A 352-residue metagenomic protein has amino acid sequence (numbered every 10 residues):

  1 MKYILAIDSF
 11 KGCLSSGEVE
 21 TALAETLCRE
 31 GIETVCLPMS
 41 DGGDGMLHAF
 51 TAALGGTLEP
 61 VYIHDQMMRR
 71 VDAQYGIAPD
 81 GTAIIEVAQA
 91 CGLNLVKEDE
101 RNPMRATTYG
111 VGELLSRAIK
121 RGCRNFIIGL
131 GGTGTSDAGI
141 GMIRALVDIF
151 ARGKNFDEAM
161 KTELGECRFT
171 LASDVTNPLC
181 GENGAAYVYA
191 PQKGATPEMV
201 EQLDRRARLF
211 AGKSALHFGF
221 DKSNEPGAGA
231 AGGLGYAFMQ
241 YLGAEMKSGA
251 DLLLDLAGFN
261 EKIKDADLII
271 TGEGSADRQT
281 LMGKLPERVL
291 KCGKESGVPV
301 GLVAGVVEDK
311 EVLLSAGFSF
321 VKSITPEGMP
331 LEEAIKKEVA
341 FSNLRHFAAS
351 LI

Functional and structural regions predicted by a protein language model:
M1-L130, G134-I352: N-terminal loops that bind phosphate or other acidic moieties and the adjacent beta-alpha structural core
